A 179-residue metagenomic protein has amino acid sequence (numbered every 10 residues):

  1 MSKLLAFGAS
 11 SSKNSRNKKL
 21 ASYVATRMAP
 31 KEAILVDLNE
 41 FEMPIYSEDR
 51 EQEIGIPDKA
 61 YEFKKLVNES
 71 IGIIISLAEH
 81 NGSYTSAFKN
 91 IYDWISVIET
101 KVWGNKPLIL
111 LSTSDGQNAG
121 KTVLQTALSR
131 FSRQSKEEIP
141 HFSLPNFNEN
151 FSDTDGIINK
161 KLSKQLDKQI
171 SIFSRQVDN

Functional and structural regions predicted by a protein language model:
M1-D93, V97, T154-N179: N-terminal beta1-alpha1-beta2 submodule of the flavodoxin-like/Rossmannoid cofactor-binding fold
L4-L5, A78, K101, S112 (+1 more regions): Short glycine- and Lys/Arg-enriched binding-loop motifs that mark or flank ligand-binding interfaces
A9-S12, T100, G116, K136: Amphipathic alpha-helical interaction elements
I34-I45, T100, Q134-D153: Mobile beta-alpha loop/short-helix "lid" or hinge segments that flank ligand
D93-T100, S129-R133: Short, intrinsically disordered, mixed-charge
G104-N146: Short, glycine-/small-residue-rich phosphate/pyrophosphate-handling segment
L111, G116-N118, T122, E149-D153 (+1 more regions): Amphipathic, soluble alpha/beta structural segments
